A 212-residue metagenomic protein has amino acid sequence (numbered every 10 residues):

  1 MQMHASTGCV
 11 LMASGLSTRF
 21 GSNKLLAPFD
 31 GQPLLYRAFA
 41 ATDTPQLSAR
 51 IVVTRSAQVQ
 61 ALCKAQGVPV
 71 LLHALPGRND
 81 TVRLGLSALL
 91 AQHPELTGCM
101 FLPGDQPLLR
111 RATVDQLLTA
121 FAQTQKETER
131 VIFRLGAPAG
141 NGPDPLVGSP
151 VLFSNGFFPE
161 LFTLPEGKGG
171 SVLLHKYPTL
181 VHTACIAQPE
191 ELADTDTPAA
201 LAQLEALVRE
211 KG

Functional and structural regions predicted by a protein language model:
Q2-A5, P159, P165-G212: Conserved alpha/beta core of the MobA/IspD/sugar-nucleotide pyrophosphorylase nucleotidyltransferase superfamily
Q2-A57: N-terminal glycine-rich phosphate-binding loop and ensuing alpha1 helix
M12-S14, V53, L102-P103, R134-P138 (+1 more regions): Short beta-strand segments
T18-S22, G142-P143, L192: A short acidic, helix-capping loop that chelates divalent metal ions and anchors anionic groups
P28, L108, V151-L152, T183 (+1 more regions): Short aromatic/basic micro-patch
Y36-M100, A112: Conserved N-terminal catalytic core of the sugar/cofactor nucleotidyltransferase
L75-N155, P159-F162: Conserved beta-loop-beta/alpha segment of the NTase-like Rossmann-fold superfamily that binds/positions NTPs
